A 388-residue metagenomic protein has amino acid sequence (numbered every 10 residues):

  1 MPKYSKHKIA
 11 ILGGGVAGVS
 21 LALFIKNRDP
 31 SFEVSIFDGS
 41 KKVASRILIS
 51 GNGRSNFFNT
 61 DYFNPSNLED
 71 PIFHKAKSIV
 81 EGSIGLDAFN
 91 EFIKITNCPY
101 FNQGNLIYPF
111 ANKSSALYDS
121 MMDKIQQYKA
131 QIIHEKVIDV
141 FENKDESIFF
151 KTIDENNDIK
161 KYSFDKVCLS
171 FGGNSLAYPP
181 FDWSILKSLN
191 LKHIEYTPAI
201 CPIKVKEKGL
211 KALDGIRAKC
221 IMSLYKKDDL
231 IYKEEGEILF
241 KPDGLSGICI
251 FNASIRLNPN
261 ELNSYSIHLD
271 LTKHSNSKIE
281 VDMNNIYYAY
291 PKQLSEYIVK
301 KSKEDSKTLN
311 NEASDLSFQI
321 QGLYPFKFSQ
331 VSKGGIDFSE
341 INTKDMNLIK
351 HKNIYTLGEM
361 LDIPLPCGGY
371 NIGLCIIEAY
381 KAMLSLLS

Functional and structural regions predicted by a protein language model:
H7-I36, I376, A382-L387: N-terminal Rossmann-like FAD-binding beta1-loop-alpha1 element of flavoenzymes
K26-N52: Glycine-rich FAD pyrophosphate-binding loop
V43-I49, K77-F92, T96-Y108, N190-A199 (+1 more regions): A short alpha-helix-loop-beta-strand transition element characteristic of N-terminal alpha/beta dinucleotide-binding
L48-S83: N-terminal glycine-rich dinucleotide-binding loop that anchors FAD/FMN and/or NAD(P) in oxidoreductases
F63-S66, F73, G85-N105, K166 (+5 more regions): Residue-level recognition of phosphate/Mg2+-coordinating polar/acidic sites in nucleotide-handling active sites
A76-G85, Q103-D123, N174-F181, K208 (+1 more regions): Short beta-strand to alpha-helix junction loop
S115-A116, S120-I286: Predominantly flavin-linked oxidoreductase catalytic cores and closely associated redox partners
N174-I185, D362-S388: A conserved FAD-binding loop/helix module that cradles the flavin
